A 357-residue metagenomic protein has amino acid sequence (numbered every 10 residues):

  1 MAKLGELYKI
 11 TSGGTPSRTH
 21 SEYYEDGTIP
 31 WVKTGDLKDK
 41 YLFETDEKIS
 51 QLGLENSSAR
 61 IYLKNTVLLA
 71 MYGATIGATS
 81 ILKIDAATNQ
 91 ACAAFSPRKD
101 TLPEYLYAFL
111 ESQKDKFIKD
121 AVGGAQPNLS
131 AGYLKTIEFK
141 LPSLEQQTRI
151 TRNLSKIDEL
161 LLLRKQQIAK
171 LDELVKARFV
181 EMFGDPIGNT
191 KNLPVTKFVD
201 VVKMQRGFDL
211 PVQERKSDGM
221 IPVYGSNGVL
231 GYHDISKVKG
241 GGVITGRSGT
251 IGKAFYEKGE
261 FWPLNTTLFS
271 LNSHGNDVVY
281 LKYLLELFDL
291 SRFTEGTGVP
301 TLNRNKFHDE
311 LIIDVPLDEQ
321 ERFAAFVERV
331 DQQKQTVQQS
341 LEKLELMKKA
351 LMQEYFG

Functional and structural regions predicted by a protein language model:
M1-A2, A93-P103, K119, A131-T151 (+6 more regions): Proline-centric
M1-G14, D26, T136-R152, L163-D209 (+3 more regions): Non-catalytic DNA-recognition/assembly elements of restriction-modification systems
G5-Y8, R18-L52, P194-K253: DNA target-recognition patches
K33-T34, E44-E111, G225-F288, E295-H308: A short beta-sheet element
T34, G73, A131-L134, K176 (+3 more regions): ATP/adenylate-binding site constellation spanning eukaryotic-like Ser/Thr protein kinases, ABC-transporter
L110-I118, E286-L290, D331: Short amphipathic alpha-helical signal-transduction/dimerization elements
